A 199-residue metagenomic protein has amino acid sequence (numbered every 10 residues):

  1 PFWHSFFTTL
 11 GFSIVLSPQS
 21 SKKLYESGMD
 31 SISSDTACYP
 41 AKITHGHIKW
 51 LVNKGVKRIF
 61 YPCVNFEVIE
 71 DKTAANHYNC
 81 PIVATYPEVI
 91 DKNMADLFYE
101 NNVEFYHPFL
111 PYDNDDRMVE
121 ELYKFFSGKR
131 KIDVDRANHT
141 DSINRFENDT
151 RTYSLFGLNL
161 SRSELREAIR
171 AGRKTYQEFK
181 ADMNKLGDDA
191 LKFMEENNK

Functional and structural regions predicted by a protein language model:
P1-K199: An N-terminal assembly and electron-transfer interface module characteristic of large anaerobic redox and radical
